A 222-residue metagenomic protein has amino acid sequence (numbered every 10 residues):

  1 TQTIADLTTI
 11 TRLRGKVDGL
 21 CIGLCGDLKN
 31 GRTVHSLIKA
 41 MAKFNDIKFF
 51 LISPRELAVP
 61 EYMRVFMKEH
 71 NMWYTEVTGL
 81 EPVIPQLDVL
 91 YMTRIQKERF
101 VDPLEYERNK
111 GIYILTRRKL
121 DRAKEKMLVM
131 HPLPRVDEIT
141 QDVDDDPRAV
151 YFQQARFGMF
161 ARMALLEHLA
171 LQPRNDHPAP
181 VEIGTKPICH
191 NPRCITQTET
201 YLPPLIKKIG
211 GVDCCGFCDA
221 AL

Functional and structural regions predicted by a protein language model:
T1-T9: A glycine-rich, Thr/Ser-enriched phosphate-binding loop motif common to dinucleotide/cofactor-binding enzymes
R12-M92, V212-A221: Glycine-rich phosphate/diphosphate-binding loop of Rossmann-like nucleotide-binding domains
M67-V143, R148: Rossmann-like adenosine-cofactor binding region
K126-M127, P132-H177: Adenosine-phosphate binding glycine-rich loop
I183-K186, N191-P192, V212: Residues immediately within or flanking Cys/His clusters that coordinate Zn2+ in small zinc-binding modules
H190-I195, G216-D219: Cys/His-coordinated zinc-binding microdomains
Y201-D213: Short linker/helix segments within small regulatory modules
